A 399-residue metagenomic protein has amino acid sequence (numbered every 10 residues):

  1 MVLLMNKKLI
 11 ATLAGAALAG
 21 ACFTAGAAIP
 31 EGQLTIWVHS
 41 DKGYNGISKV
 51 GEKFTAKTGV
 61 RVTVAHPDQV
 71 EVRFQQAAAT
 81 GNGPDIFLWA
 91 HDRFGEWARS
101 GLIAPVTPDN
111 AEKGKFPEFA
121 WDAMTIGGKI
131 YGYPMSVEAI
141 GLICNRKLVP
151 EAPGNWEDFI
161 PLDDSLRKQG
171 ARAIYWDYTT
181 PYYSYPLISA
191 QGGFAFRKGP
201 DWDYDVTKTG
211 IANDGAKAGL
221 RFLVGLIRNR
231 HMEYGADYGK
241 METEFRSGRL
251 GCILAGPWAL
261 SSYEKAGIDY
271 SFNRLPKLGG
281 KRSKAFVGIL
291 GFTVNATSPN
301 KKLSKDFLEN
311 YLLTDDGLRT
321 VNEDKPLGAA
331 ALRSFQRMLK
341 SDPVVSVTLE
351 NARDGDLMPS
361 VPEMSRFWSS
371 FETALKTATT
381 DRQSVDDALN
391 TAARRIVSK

Functional and structural regions predicted by a protein language model:
A11-G15, A25-E96, N110, G279-G280 (+4 more regions): Conserved N-terminal structural module of periplasmic/extracytoplasmic solute-binding proteins
Q33, N351-K399: Conserved C-terminal helix/tail region of periplasmic/extracytoplasmic solute-binding proteins
E52, A56-K57, I130, R221 (+6 more regions): Extracytoplasmic/periplasmic substrate-recognition and gating elements
H66-F74, D92, E157-D158, E233-R246: Short helix-initiation/N-cap motifs at beta->coil->alpha
H91-I140, E151, E157-I160, S271-N273 (+1 more regions): Hinge/lid segment of periplasmic solute-binding proteins
Y131-M135, I140, I160-K208, L250: Extracytoplasmic/periplasmic solute-binding protein
D163, Y204-G235: Glycine-centered hinge/linker elements that transmit conformational signals in sensory and ligand-binding systems
N273, V321-S370: Long, aromatic- and glycine/proline-rich binding clefts that accommodate carbohydrate-like moieties
